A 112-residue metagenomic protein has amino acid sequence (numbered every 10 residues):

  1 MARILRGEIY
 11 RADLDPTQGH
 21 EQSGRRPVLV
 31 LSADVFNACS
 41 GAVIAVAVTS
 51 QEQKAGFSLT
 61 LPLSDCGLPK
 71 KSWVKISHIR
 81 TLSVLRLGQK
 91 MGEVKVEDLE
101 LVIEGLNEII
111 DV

Functional and structural regions predicted by a protein language model:
M1-V112: Conserved functional hotspots at enzyme active or ligand-binding sites that engage polyanionic ligands
